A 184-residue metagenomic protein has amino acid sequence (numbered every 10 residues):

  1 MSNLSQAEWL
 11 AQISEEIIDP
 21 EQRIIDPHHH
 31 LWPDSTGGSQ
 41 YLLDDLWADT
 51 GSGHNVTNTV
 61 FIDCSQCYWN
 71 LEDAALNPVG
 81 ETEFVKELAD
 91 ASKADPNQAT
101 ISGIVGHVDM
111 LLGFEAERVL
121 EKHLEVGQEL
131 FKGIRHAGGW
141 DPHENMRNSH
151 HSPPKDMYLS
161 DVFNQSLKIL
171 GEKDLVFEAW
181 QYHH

Functional and structural regions predicted by a protein language model:
M1-H184: Helix-coil boundary/capping segments in enzymes
